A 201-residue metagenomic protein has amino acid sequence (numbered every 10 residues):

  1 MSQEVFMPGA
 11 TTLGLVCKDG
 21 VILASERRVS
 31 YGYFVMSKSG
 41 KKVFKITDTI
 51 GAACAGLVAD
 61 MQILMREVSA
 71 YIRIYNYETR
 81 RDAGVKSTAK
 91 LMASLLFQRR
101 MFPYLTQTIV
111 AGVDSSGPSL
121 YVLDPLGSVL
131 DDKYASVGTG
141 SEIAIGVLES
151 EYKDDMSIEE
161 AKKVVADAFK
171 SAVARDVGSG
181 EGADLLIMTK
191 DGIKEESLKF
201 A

Functional and structural regions predicted by a protein language model:
M1-A201: Long, low-complexity N-terminal extensions
